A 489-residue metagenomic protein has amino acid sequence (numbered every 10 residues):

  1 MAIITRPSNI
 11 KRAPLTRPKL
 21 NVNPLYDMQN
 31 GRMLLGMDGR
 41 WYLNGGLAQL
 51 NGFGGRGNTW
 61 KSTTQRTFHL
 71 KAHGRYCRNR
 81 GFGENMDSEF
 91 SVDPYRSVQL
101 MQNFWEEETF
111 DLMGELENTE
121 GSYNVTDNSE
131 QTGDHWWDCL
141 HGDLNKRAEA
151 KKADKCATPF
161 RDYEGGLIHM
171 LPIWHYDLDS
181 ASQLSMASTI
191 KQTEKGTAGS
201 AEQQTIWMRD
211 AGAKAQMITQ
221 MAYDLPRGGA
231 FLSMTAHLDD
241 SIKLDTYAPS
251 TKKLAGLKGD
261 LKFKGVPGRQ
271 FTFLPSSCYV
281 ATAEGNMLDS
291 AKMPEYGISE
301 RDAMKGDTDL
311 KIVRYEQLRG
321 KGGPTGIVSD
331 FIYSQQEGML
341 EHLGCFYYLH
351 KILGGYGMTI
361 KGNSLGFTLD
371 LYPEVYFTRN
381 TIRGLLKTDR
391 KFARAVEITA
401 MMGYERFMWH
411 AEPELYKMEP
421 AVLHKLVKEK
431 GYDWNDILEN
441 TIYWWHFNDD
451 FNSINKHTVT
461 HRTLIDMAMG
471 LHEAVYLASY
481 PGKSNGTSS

Functional and structural regions predicted by a protein language model:
M1-N118: The Walker A/P-loop phosphate-binding site
Y26-Y42, A148-G166, S250-G259: Intrinsically disordered, low-complexity domain-flanking/linker segments in eukaryotic proteins, enriched
L43-G45, G74-N79, R147-A150, G166-M170 (+2 more regions): Conserved catalytic network of the ASCE P-loop NTPase/AAA+ motor domain
K61-T64, D93, T132, W136 (+9 more regions): Helical mechanochemical/support elements of P-loop NTPase systems and associated helical scaffolds
G83-S200: Conserved inter-motif catalytic segment of the P-loop NTP-binding fold
I206-G344: Phosphate-binding/switch region of NTP-binding enzymes
I312-G357, K361-F377, T381-L386: Active-site/pore-lining binding-face segments in mid-to-C-terminal subdomains
I360-S489: Terminal-proximal interaction/regulatory segments of ATP-powered molecular machines
